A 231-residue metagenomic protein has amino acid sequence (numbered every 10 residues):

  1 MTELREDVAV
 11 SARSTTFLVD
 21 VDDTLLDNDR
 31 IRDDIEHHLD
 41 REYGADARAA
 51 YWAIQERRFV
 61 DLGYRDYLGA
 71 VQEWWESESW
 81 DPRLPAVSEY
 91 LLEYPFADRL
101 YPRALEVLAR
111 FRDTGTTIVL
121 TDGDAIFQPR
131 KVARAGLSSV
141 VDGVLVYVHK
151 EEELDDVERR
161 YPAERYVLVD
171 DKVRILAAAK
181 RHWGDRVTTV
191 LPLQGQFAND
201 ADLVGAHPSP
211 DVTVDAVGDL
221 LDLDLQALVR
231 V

Functional and structural regions predicted by a protein language model:
M1-S14, A133-L168, K172-V231: Asp-based, Mg2+/Mn2+-dependent phosphohydrolase catalytic module
T2-A53, S77: Active-site neighborhood of HAD-like aspartate-dependent phosphohydrolases
L18-D20, L120, L168-V169: Generic enzyme active-site microenvironment
I31, E42-A49, Q55-L92, R110: A metal-dependent, Asp-based hydrolase signature
D33, H37, R65-L68, A125-P129: Short, surface-exposed alpha-helical segments at coil->helix boundaries
G69, E89-V119, E151-D156: Short, acidic loop-to-helix structural element flanking the phosphoryl-transfer center in phosphate-processing enzymes
R99, G123-F127, H149-E152, R174: Short alpha-helical
L105-I118, D122-V146: Substrate-recognition/cap helix-loop segment adjacent to the acidic, metal-dependent catalytic center of Asp-based
